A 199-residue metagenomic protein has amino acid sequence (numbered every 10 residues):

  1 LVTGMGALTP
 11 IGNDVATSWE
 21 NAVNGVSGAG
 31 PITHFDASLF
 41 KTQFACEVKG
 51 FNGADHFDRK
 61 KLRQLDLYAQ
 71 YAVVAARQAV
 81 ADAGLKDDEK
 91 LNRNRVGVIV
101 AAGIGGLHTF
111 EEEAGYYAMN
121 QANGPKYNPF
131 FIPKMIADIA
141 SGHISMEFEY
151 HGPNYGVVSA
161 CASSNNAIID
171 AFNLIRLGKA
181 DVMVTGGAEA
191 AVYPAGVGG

Functional and structural regions predicted by a protein language model:
L1-K61: ACP-dependent fatty acid/polyketide chain-elongation machinery
M5, A101-G103: Structured loops at beta-to-helix junctions and adjacent beta-edge loops in soluble globular domains
A7, L65, V157: Generic anion/oxyanion-binding catalytic loop in active/binding sites
N13, T17, V23-I32, L62 (+2 more regions): Acyl-thioester C-C bond-transforming condensing/cleaving domain
H34-L85, A137-H151: A glycine- and small-residue-enriched flexible loop/hinge segment at structural boundaries
